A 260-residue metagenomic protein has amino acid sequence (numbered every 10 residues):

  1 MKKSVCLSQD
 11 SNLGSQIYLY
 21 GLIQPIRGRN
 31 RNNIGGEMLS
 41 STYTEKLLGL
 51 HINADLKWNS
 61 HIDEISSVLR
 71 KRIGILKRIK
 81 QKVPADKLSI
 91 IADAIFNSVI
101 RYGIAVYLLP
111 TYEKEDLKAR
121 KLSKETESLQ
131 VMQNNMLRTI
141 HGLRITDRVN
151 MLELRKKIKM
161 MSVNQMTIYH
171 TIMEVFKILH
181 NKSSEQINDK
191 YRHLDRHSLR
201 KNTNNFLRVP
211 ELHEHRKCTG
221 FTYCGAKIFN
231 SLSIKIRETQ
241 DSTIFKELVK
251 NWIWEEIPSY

Functional and structural regions predicted by a protein language model:
M1, S8-S11, S15-Y260: Hydrophobic/basic alpha-helical segments
